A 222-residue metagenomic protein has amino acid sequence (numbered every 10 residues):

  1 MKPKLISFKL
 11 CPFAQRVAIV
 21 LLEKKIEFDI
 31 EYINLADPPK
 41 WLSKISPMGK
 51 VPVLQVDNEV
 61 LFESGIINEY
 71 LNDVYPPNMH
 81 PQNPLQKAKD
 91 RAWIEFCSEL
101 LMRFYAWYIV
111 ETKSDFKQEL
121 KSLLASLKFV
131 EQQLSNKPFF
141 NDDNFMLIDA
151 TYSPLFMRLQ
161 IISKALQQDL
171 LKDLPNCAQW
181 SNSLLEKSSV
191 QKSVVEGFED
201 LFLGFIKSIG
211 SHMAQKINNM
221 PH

Functional and structural regions predicted by a protein language model:
M1-F140, N144, I209-H222: GST-like domain detector, emphasizing the conserved glutathione-binding G-site in the N-terminal thioredoxin-like
D142-L166, L170-Q179, L184: GST superfamily/GST-like fold recognition
K187-S188: Short loop-to-helix capping motifs
Q191-M220: Long, charge-rich low-complexity segments
